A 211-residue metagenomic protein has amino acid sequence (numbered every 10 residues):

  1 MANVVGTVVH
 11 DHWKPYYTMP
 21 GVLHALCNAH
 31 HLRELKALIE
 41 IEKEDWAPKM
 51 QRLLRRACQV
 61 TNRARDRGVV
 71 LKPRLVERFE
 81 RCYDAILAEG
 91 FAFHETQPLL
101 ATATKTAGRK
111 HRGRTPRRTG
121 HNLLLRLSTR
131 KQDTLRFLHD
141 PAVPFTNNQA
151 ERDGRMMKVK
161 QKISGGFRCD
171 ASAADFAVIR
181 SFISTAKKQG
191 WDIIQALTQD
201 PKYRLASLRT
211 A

Functional and structural regions predicted by a protein language model:
M1-A211: Catalytic center-proximal scaffold of phosphoryl-transfer enzymes
